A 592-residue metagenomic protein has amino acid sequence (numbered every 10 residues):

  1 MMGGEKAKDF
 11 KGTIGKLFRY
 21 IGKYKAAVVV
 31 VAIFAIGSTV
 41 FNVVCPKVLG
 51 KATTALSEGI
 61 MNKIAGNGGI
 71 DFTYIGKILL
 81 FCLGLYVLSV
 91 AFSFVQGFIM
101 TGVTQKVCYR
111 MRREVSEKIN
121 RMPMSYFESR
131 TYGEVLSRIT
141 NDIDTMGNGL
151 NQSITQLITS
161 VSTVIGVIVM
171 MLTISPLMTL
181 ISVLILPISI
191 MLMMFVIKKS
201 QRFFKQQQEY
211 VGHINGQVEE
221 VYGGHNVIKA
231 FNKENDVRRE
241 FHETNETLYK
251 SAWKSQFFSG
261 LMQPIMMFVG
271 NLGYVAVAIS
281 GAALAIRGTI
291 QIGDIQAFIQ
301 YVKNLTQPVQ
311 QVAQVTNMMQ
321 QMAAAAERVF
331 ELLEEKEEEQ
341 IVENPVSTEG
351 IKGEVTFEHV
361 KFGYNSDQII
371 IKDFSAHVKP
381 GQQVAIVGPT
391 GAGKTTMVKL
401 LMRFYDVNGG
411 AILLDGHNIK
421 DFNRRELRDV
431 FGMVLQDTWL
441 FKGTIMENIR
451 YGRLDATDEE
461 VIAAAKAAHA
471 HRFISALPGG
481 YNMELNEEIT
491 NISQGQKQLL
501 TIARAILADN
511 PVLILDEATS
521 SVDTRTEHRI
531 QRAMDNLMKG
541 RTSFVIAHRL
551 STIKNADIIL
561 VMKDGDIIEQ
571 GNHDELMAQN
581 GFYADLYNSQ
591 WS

Functional and structural regions predicted by a protein language model:
M2-E5, Q105, R113-S137, N141-I143 (+7 more regions): Short intracellular "coupling" helices and adjacent cytoplasmic loop segments at the cytosolic face of multi-pass
T13, I21, M100, N120-V164 (+1 more regions): Juxtamembrane loop-to-helix connectors within ABC transporter transmembrane domains
G15-F18, A26-K51, I78, C82 (+5 more regions): Alpha-helical segments in transporter systems
K23, A27-V40, K51, L85 (+3 more regions): Transmembrane helices of ABC transporter permease
K23-A26, M124-S125, I143-L150, I154 (+7 more regions): An intracellular "coupling" helix at the cytosolic face of ABC transporter transmembrane type-1 domains
V28-F92, T173-L177, G288-I292: Transmembrane helix-loop-helix hairpins at lipid-water interfaces of multipass membrane proteins, especially the type-1
M170-L184, K254-E327, L332-L333: Helix-loop-helix
I341-V342, T348-S592: ABC-type nucleotide-binding domain
